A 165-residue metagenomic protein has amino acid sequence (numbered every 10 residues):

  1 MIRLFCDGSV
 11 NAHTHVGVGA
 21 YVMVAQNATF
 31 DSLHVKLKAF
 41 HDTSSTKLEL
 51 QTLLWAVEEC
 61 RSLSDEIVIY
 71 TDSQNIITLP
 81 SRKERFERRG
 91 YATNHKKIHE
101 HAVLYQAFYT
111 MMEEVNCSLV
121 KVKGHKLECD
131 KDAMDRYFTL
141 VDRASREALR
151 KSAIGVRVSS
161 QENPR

Functional and structural regions predicted by a protein language model:
M1-K47, E58-C60, L140-A153, R165: RNase H-like nuclease fold core
S9-H15, L54-Y137: RNase H catalytic domain
H15, A25-S32, L79, V103 (+2 more regions): Hydrophobic transmembrane signal anchors and adjacent membrane-proximal interface regions, especially in viral
Q26, S73-Q74, G90, K97 (+2 more regions): Short, surface-exposed, charged/polar-biased interaction segments
E49, L53: Short, conserved alpha-helix that lines the donor NDP-sugar binding/gating region of sugar-transfer enzymes
Q106, S118, H125-E128, R136-R165: Charged, low-complexity C-terminal accessory regions
